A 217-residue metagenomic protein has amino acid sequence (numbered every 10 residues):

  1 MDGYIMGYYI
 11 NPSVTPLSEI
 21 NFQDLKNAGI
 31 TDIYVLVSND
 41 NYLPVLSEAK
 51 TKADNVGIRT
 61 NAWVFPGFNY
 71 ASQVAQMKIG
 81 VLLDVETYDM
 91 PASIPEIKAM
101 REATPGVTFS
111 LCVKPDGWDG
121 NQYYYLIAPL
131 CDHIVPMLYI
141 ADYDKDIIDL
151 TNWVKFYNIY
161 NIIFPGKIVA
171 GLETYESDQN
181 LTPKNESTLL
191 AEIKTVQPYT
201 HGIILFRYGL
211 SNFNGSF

Functional and structural regions predicted by a protein language model:
M1-N39, R59-F68, S110-P115, Y175 (+1 more regions): Boundary/entry segment of secreted carbohydrate-active catalytic domains
I10-N27, P66-M77, G117-I127, T182-T195: Short, acidic/polar
N21-Q23, L43-T51, A71-V74, I94-R101 (+3 more regions): Generic structural signal for well-ordered alpha-helices, preferentially at hydrophobic/aromatic core positions
A28-N39, N69-P95, G202-R207: Active-site groove signature of glycoside hydrolases
D32-F65, Y88-L111: Aromatic-lined substrate-binding rim segments of carbohydrate-active enzymes
I33, L83, I134-P136, A170 (+2 more regions): Conserved, mostly hydrophobic/aromatic
L43, Y139-E176: Glycoside hydrolase catalytic-domain groove-lining segments
G166-F217: Substrate-binding cleft of secreted/luminal carbohydrate-active enzymes
